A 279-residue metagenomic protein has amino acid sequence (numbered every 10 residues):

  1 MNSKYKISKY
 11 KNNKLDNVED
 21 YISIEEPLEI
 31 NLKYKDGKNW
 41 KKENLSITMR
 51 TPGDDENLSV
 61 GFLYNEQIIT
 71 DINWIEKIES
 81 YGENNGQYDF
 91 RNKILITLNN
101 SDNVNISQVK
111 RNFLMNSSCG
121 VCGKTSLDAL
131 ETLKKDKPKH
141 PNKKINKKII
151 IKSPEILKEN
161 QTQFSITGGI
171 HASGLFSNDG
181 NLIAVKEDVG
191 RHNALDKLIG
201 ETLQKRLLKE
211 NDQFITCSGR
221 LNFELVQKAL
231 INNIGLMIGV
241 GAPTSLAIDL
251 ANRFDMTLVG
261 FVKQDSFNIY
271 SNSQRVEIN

Functional and structural regions predicted by a protein language model:
M1-S173, S177-N178, L182-V185: Intrinsically disordered, low-complexity regions enriched in acidic/Ser/Thr/Pro/Gln residues
D102, H140, N272-N279: Short flexible/disordered coil segments
F176-S177, Y270-N272: Short beta-strand-to-turn element immediately C-terminal to the catalytic PLP-Schiff-base lysine in fold type I
H192-I269, R275-I278: Feature captures the catalytic cores and cofactor-binding loops of soluble hydro-lyases/lyases that act on carboxylate
